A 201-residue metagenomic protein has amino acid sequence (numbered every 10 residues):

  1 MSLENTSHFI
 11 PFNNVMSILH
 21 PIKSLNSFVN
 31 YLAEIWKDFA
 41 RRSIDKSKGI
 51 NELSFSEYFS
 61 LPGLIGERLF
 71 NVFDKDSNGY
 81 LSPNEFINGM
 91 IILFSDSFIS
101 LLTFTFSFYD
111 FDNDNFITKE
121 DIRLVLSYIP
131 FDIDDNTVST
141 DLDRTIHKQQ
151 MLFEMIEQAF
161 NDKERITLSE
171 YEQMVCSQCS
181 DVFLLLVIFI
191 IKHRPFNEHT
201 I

Functional and structural regions predicted by a protein language model:
M1-N26: Cytosolic, low-complexity regulatory segments enriched in Ser/Pro/Gly with interspersed Lys/Arg in eukaryotic signaling
F9, N26-V29, G49, Y80 (+1 more regions): Alpha-solenoid helical-repeat scaffolds
V15-I18, E34-W36, N51-S56, G66-N71 (+3 more regions): EF-hand and EF-hand-like helix-loop-helix modules
I18-F59: Structured catalytic modules that directly regulate molecular switches in eukaryotic signaling
S47, D76-N78, D112-D114, K163: Acidic carboxylate motifs that coordinate Ca2+ or other divalent cations, activating on Asp/Glu
E57, D74-S77: Short basic-aromatic helix/loop recognition motifs at nucleic-acid and histone-peptide binding interfaces
